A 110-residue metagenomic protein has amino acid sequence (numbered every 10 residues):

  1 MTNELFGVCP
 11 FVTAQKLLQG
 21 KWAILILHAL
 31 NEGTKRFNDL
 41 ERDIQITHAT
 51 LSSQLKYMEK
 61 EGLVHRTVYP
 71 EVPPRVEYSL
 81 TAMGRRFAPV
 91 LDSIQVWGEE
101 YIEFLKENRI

Functional and structural regions predicted by a protein language model:
M1-T2: Short, intrinsically disordered or compositionally biased N-terminal tails of bacterial proteins
L5, H65-Y69, G84: Residue-level detector of alpha-helical hydrophobic segments embedded in or interacting with membranes
L5-T50, E77: N-terminal helix-turn-helix DNA-binding core of bacterial DNA-binding proteins
A23, K35, L63, V96-E99: Generic structural signal for secondary-structure transition and capping sites
H28, R85-I110: Amphipathic alpha-helical dimerization/coiled-coil segments that flank or bridge DNA-binding/regulatory modules
F37-Y69, P73: Canonical helix-turn-helix DNA-binding module
P70-I94: Basic, amphipathic "hinge/linker" alpha-helix immediately C-terminal to the N-terminal HTH DNA-binding motif
